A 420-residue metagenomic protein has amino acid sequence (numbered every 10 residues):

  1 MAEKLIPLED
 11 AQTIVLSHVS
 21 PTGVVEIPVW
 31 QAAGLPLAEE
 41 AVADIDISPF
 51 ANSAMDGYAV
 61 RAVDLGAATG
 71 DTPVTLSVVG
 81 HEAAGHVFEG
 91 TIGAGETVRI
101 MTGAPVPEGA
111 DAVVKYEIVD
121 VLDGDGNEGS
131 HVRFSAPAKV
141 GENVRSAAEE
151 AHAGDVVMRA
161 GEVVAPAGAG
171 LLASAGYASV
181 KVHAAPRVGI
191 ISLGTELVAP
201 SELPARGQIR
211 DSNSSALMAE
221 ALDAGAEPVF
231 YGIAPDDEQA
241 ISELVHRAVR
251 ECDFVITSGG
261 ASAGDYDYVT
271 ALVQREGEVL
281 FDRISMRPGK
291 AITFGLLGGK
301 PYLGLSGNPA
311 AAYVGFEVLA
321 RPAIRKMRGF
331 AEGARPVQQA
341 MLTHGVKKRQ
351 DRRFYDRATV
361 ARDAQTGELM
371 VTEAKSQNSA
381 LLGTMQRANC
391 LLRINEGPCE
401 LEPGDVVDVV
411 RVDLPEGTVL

Functional and structural regions predicted by a protein language model:
M1-G70, R99, F330-Y355: Short, low-complexity N-terminal leaders and the immediately following helix N-cap/first helix
M1-L8, A178-L305, P309-G315: Helix-rich terminal scaffold detector
A2-E3, L8-E9, A59-P235, M370 (+3 more regions): Short, glycine/charged-enriched hinge/interface segments at domain edges or termini
K4, L8-Q12, V25, V29 (+16 more regions): Generic structural signal for well-ordered, non-membrane alpha-helical segments in soluble metabolic enzymes
T13-V24, A38-V42, G124, K139 (+16 more regions): Generic secondary-structure signature for well-ordered alpha-helical cores
V15, G57, G154, I190 (+4 more regions): Residue-level signal for inorganic ion chemistry
V25-W30, A38-E39, G85, V106 (+2 more regions): Flexible glycine/proline-rich
A51-S53, G66-D71, E89-G93, V106-E108 (+14 more regions): Solvent-exposed alpha-helices and their adjacent loops that cap or buttress functional pockets in soluble metabolic
